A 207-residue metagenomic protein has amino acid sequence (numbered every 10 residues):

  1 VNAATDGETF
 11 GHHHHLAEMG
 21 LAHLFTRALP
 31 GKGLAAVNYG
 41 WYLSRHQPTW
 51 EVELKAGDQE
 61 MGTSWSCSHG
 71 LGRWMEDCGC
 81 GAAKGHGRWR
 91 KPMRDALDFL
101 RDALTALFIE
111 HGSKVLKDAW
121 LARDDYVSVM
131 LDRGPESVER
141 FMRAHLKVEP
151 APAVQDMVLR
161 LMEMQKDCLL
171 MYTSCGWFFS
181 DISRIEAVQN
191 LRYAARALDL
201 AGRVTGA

Functional and structural regions predicted by a protein language model:
V1-A207: Active-site and substrate-binding clefts of carbohydrate-active enzymes
